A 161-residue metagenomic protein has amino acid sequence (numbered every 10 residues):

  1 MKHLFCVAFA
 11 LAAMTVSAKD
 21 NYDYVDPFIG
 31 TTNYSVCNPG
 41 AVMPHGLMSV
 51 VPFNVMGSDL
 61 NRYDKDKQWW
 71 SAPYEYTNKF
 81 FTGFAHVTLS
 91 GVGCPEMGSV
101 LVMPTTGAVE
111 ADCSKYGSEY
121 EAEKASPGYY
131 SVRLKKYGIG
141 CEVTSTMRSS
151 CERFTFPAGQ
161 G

Functional and structural regions predicted by a protein language model:
M1-L4: Positively charged n-region of N-terminal signal peptides that target proteins for export
A8-S17: Hydrophobic h-region of N-terminal signal peptides that target proteins for export in Gram-negative bacteria
K19-G161: Accessory carbohydrate-recognition regions in carbohydrate-active enzymes
